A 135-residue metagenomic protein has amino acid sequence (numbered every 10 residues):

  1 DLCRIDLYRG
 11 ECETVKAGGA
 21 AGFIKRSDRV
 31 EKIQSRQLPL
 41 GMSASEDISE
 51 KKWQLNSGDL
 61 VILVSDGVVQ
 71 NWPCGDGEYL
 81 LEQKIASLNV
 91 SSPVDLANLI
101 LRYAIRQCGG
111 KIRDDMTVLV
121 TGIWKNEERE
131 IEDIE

Functional and structural regions predicted by a protein language model:
D1-D28, K32-Q34, I48, L101-D114 (+1 more regions): Catalytic core of PPM/PP2C metal-dependent serine/threonine phosphatase domains
L7, S65-G67, I123: Residues immediately flanking
L7-Y8, Q54-N56: Flexible loop/coil segments at beta-strand boundaries within sensory signal-transduction domains
G22, P39-L40: Long, contiguous hydrophobic alpha-helical segments, chiefly transmembrane helices and signal peptides
E31-Q37, A44, L55, D59-G110 (+1 more regions): Active-site-proximal, acidic helix/loop segment immediately C-terminal to a metal-coordinating Asp/Glu
T121-E127: Short beta-strand-to-coil "C-cap" segments at the C-terminal boundary of structured domains/repeats, marking
